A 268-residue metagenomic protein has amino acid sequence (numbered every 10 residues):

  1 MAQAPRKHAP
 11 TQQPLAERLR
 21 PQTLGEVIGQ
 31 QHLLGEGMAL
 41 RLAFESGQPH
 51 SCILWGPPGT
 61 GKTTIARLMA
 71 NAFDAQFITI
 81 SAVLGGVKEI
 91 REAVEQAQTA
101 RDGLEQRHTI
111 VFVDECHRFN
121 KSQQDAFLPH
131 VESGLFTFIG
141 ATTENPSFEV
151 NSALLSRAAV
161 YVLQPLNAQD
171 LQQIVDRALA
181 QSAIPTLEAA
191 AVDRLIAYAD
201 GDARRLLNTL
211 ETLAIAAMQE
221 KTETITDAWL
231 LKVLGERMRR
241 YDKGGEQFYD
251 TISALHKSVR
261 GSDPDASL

Functional and structural regions predicted by a protein language model:
M1-S46: A short, basic N-terminal segment
M1-T11, L42-S81, E95-Q98, L128-P129 (+1 more regions): Walker A/P-loop
L33-G37, Q76-T109, K121: Short glycine-rich substrate-engagement loop in P-loop NTPases that contacts/grips substrate
R41, E45, H117-S156: Conserved catalytic/switch belt of AAA+ P-loop NTPases
I80, F112, T137-A141: Structural recognition of the conserved hydrophobic beta-strand(s) that form the central parallel beta-sheet of P-loop
S81-V83, A159-Q172: Conserved AAA+ ATPase "SRH/arginine-finger" region at the nucleotide-binding site
D193-Y198, R204-Q219, A228-K232, S253-K257 (+1 more regions): C-terminal helical "lid" of AAA+/P-loop NTPase domains
T226-L268: C-terminal engagement/docking regions of AAA+ P-loop ATPases
